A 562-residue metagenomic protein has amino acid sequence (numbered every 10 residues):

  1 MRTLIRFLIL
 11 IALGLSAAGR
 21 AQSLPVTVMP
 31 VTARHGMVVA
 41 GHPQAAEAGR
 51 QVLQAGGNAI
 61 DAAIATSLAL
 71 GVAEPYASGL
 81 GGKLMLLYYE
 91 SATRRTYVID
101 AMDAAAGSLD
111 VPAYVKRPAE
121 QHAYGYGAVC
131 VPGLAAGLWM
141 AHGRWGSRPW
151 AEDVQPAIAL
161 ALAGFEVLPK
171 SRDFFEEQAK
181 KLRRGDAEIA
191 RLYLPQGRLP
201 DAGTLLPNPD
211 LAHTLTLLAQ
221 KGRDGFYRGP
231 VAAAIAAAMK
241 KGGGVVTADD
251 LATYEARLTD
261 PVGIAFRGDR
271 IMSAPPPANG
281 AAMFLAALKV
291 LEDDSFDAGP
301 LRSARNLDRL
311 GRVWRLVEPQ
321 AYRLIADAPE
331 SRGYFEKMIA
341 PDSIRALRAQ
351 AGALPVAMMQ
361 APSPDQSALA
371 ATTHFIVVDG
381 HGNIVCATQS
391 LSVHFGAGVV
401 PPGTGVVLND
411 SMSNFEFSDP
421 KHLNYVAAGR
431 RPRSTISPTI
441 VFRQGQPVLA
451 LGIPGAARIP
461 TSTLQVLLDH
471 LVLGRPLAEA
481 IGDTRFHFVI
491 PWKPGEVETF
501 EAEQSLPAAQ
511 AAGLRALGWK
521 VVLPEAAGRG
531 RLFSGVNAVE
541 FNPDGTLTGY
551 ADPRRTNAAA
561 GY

Functional and structural regions predicted by a protein language model:
R6-S16: Bacterial N-terminal signal peptides
Q22-E47, Q51, A59-K221, F226-R228 (+6 more regions): Noncatalytic scaffold domains of N-terminal-nucleophile
A62-T66, A151-L162, A234-A236, L301-E318 (+1 more regions): Short, well-structured alpha-helical segments that form the helix of a local strand-helix-strand
V72-Y97, V245-T247, N383-L449, L473 (+1 more regions): Active-site rim segments in enzyme catalytic domains, especially the processed small/beta chain of N-terminal
S78, G82-E90, T373-V377, P438-I440 (+2 more regions): Short beta-strand scaffold segments in enzyme catalytic cores
L258, L369-T372, H394, S434-I436: Short, small/polar residue-rich loop motifs at catalytic or cofactor-binding pockets
D293-L391, T404, S411, A512 (+1 more regions): Internal maturation/activation junctions in enzymes
R430, T463, V472-R529: Extended C-terminal subregions enriched in glycine
